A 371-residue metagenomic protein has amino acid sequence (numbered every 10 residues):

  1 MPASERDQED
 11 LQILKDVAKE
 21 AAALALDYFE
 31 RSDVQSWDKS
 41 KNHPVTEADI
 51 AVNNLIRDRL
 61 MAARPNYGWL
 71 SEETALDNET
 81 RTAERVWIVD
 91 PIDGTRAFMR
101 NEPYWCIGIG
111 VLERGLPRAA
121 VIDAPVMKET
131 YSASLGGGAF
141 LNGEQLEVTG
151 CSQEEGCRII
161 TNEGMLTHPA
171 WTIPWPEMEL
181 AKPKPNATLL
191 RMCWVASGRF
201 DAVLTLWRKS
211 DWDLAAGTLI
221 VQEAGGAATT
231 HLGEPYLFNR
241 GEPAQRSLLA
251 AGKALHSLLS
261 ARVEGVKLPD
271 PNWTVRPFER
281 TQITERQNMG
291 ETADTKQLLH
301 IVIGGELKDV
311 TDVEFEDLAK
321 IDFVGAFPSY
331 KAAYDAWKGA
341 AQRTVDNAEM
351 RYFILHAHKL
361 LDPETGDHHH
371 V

Functional and structural regions predicted by a protein language model:
M1-I92, V275-Q287: N-terminal subdomain of lithium-sensitive/metallo-dependent phosphomonoesterases centered on the IMPase/IPPase/PAP
A25, D49, L60, T95 (+6 more regions): Residue-level signal for inorganic ion chemistry
S71-E73, G143, L232: Short loop/edge segments at beta-strand edges and connector loops that shape dinucleotide/nucleotide cofactor-binding
R81-F140: DPxDG-like acidic metal-binding loop motif
T149-R286: An extended, acidic
E285-D312, L361-V371: Short N-terminal "domain-start" leader segments that mark the transition from disordered tails or signal peptides into
K320-V324, Y330, Y334-V371: Short, mixed-charge low-complexity intrinsically disordered segments
